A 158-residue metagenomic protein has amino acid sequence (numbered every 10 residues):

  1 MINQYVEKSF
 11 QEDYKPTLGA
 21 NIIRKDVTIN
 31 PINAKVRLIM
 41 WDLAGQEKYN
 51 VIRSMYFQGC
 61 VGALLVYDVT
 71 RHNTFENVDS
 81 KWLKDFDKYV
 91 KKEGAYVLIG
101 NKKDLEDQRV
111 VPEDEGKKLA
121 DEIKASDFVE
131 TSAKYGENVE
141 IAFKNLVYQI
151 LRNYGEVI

Functional and structural regions predicted by a protein language model:
M1-I158: TRAFAC-class small GTPase G-domain
